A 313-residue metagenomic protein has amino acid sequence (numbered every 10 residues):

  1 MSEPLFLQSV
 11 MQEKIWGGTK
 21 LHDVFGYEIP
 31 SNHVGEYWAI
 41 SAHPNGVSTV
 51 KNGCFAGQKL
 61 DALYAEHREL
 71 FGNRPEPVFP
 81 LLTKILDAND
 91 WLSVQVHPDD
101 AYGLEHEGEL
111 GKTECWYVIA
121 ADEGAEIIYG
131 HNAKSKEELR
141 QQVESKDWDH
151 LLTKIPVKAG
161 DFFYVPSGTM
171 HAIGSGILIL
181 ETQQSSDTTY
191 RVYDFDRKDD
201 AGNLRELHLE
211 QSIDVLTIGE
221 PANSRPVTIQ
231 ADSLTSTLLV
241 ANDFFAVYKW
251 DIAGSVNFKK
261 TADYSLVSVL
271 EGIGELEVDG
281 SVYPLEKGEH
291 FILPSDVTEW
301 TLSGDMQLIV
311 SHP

Functional and structural regions predicted by a protein language model:
M1-K134, D194-A222, V247: Transition-metal
V78, L86-W91, D100, L110-G111 (+5 more regions): Ligand-binding loop in jelly-roll beta-barrel domains
T83-K84, L92, E114-Y117, K154-I155 (+3 more regions): His/acidic/aromatic-lined binding-pocket segments of jelly-roll/cupin-type domains and related regulatory beta-sandwich
N132-S145, A262-E271: Short, basic/aromatic beta-hairpin or loop at an interaction surface
E144-L151, F162-Y164, M170-P221: An exposed, glycine/acidic-rich loop-and-rim segment of catalytic or binding clefts
L152-Y164, L178, D279-V297: Short acidic-glycine-tyrosine-enriched beta hairpin
P226-Y283, K287-E289: Acidic/His-leaning functional-site neighborhoods
